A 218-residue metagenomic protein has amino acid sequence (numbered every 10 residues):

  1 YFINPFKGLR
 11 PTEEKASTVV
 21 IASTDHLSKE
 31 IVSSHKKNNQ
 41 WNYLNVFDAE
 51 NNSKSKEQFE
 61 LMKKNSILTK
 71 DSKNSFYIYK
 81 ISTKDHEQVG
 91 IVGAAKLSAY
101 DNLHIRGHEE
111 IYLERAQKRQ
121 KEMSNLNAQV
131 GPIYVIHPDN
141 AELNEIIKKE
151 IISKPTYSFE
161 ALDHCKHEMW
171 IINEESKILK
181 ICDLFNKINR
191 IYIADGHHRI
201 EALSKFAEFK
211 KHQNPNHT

Functional and structural regions predicted by a protein language model:
Y1-T218: A cross-family signal for N-terminal binding/gating loops and helix N-caps that shape access to the active site
